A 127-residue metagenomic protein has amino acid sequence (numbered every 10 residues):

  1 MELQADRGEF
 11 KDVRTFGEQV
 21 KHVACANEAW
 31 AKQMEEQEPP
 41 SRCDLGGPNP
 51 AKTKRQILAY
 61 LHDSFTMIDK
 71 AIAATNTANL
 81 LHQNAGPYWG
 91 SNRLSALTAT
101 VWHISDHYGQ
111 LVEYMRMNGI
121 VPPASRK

Functional and structural regions predicted by a protein language model:
E2-L45, G86-K127: Short, contiguous alpha-helical
N49-N84, R93-H107: Acidic/histidine-rich alpha-helical segments that form the ligand environment of transition-metal centers
